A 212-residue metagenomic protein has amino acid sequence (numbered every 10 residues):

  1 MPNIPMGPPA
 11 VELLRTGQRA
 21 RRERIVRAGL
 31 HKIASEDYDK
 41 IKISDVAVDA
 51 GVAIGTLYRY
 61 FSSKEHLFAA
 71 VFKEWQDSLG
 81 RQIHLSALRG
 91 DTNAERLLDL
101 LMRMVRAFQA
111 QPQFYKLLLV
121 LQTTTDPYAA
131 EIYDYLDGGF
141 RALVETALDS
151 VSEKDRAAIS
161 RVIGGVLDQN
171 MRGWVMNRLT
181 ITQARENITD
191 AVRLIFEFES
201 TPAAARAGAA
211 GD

Functional and structural regions predicted by a protein language model:
M1-E36, K40-D49, H66: Basic, helix-initiating cap at the start of DNA-binding domains
G51-F61: Short hydrophobic/aromatic patch on the recognition helix
F61, V120-T125, G165, T180: Short helix-capping/turn signature of helix-turn-helix
F68-W75, L136: Alpha-helical DNA-contacting segments of helix-turn-helix folds
A70, H84-A110, S160-I163, R185 (+1 more regions): Hydrophobic alpha-helical connector segments
G80, T125-V162, E186-R193: Amphipathic alpha-helical packing segments from all-alpha helical-bundle domains
R106-E145, G173-M176: Short secondary-structure transition hinges
K154-N177, I181-I195, D212: Hydrophobic alpha-helical segments that form the core of small-molecule binding pockets and/or dimer interfaces
